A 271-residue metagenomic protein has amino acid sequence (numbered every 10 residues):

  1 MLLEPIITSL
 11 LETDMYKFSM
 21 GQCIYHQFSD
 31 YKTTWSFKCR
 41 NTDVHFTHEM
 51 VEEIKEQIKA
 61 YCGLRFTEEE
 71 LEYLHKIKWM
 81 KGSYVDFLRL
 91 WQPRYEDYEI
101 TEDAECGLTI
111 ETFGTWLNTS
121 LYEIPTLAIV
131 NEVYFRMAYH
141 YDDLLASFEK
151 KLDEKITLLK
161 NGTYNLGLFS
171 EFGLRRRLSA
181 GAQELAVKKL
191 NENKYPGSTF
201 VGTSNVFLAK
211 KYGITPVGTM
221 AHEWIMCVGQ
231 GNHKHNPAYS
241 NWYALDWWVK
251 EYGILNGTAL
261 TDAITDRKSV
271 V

Functional and structural regions predicted by a protein language model:
M1-E251: Ordered alpha/beta subdomains of enzyme catalytic regions
N241, T265-D266: Membrane-embedded hairpin module used as a gating/binding unit in multi-pass transport and secretion proteins
Y252-N256: Short, surface-exposed connector motifs at secondary-structure boundaries
T258-A263: Catalytic beta/alpha-barrel core
V270: Conserved small/polar residues in nucleotide/adenosyl-binding loops
